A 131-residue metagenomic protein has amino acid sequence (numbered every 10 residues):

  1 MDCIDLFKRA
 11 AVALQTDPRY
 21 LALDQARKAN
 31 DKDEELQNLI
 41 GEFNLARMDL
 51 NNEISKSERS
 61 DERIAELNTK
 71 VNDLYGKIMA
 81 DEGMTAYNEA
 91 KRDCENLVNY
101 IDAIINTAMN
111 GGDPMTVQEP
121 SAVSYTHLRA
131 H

Functional and structural regions predicted by a protein language model:
M1-C3: Absolute protein N-terminus
D5-K28: Short, charge-rich amphipathic alpha-helices with coiled-coil/heptad character
R19, N52-S55, G76-G83, N99-N110: Charged/polar positions within long, soluble alpha-helices
A22-D24, Y87, V117: Short, hydrophobic secondary-structure boundary micro-motifs
N30-A90: Amphipathic alpha-helical segments
E89-N106, V117-A122: Long amphipathic alpha-helical coiled-coil segments
T126-H131: Conserved small/polar residues in nucleotide/adenosyl-binding loops
